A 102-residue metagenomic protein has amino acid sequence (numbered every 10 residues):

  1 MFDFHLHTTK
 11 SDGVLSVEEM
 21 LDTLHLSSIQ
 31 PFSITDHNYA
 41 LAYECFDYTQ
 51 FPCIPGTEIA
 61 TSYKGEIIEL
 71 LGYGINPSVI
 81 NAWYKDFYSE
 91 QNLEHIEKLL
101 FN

Functional and structural regions predicted by a protein language model:
M1-I67: An N-terminally biased module of ancient metal coordination in phosphate/nucleic-acid-related enzymes
D47-N102: Extended substrate/RNA-proximal surfaces in nucleic-acid metabolism proteins
